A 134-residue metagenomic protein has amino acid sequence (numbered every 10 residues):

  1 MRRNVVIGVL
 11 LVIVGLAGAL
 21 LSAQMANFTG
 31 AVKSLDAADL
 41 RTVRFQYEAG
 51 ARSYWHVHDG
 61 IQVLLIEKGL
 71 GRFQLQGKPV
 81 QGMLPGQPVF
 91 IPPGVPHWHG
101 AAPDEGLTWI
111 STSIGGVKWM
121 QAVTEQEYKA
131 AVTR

Functional and structural regions predicted by a protein language model:
M1-N4: Positively charged n-region of N-terminal signal peptides that target proteins for export
G8-A19: Bacterial N-terminal signal peptides
Q24-R41, W98-R134: Double-stranded beta-helix
R41-H58, P93: Conserved short histidine dyad/triad with adjacent acidic residue
Q46-Y47, H58-F73: Short, conserved beta-strand element in jelly-roll/cupin
W55, F73-Q74, P96-A102: Short beta-strand His + acidic residue motifs that chelate non-heme Fe in jelly-roll/DSBH and cupin folds
K78-G94: Short acidic-glycine-tyrosine-enriched beta hairpin
